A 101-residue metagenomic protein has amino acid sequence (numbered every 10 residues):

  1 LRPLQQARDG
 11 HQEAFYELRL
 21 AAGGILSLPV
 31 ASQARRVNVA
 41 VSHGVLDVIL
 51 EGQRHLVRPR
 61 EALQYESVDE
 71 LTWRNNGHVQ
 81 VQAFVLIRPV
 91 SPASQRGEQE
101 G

Functional and structural regions predicted by a protein language model:
L1-V30, L86-I87: A short glycine-rich, His/Asp/Glu-containing loop-to-beta-strand
H11-Y16, V37, G44, D69: A generic structural signal for short beta-strands and their flanking turns/coil linkers
L26-Q33, R74-N76: Short histidine-centered beta-strand/loop micro-motifs that create catalytic or ligand/metal-coordination sites
A34-L50: Glycine- and acidic-residue-biased ligand/ion/polar-headgroup-sensing regions
E51-V68: Short acidic-glycine-tyrosine-enriched beta hairpin
S67-A93: Ligand-binding loop in jelly-roll beta-barrel domains
Q95-G101: Glycine- and charge-enriched low-complexity intrinsically disordered segments
